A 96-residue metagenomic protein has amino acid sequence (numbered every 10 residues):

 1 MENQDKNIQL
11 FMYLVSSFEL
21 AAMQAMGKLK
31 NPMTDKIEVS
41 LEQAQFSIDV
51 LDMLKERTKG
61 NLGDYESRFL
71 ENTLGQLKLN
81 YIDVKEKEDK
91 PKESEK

Functional and structural regions predicted by a protein language model:
M1-D49, M53, D64-K96: N-terminal intrinsically disordered, cationic/polar leader segments that include organellar targeting peptides
T58: Acidic, glycine-enriched active-site microenvironments
